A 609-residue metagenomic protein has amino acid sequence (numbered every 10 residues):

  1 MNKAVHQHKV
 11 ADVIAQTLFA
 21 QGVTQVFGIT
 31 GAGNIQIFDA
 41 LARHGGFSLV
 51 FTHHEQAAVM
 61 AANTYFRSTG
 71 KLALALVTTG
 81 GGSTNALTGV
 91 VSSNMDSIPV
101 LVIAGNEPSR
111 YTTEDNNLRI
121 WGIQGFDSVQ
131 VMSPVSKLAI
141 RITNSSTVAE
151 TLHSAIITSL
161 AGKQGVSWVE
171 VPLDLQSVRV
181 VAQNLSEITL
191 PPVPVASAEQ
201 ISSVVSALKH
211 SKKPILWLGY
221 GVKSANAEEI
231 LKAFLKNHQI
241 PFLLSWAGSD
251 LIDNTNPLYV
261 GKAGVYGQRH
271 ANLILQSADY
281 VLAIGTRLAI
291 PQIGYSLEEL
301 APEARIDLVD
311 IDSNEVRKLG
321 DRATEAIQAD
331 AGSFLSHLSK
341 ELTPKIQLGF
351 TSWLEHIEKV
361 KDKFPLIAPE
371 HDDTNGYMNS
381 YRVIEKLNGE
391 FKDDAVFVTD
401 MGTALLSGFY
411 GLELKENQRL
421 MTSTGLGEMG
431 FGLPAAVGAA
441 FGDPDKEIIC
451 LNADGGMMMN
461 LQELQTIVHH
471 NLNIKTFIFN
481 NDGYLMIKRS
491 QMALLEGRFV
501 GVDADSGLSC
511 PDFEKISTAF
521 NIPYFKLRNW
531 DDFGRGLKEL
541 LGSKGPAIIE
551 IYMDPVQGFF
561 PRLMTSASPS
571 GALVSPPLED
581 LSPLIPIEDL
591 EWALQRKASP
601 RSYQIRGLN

Functional and structural regions predicted by a protein language model:
M1-H6, T143-S146, S206, E303-M401 (+3 more regions): Phosphate/pyrophosphate-binding active-site segments
N2-L348, E390-D393, N473-T476, E496-G497 (+1 more regions): N-terminal alpha/beta PP-like core and its mobile active-site loop of ThDP/TPP-dependent enzymes
A11-A15, F19-T24, I29-A32, I37-H44 (+2 more regions): Active-site diphosphate/adenylate-binding microenvironment
I29-G31, L49-M60, A75-G82, T143-N144 (+5 more regions): Active-site nucleophile and cofactor-binding loops and adjacent substrate-binding regions of central metabolic enzymes
G31, A225, K232, N272 (+6 more regions): Conserved structured core elements
I103, Y111-I123, V265, V316-L319 (+3 more regions): Thiamine diphosphate
G219-K223, D372, A453: Conserved short loop/turn motifs at secondary-structure junctions
